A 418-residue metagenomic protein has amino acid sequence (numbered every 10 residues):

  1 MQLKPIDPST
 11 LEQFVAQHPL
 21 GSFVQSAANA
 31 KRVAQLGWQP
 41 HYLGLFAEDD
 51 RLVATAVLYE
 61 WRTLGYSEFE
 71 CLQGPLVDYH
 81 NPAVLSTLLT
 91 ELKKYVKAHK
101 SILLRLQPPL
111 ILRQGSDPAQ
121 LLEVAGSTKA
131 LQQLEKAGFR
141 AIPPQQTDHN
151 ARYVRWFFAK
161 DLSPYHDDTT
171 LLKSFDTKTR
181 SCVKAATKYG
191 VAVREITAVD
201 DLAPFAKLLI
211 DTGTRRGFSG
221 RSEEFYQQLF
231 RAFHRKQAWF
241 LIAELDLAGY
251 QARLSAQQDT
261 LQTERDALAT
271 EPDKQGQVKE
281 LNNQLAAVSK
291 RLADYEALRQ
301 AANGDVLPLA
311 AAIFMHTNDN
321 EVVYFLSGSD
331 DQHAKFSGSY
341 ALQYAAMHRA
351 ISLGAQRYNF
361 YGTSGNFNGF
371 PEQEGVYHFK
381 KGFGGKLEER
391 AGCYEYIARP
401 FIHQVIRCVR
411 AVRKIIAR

Functional and structural regions predicted by a protein language model:
K4-D49, V53-G65, F139-A151, D161-A334: A conserved beta-strand-loop-helix scaffold within acyl/acetyltransferase catalytic domains
E12, Y42, A301, G362-R418: C-terminal catalytic domain of photolyase/cryptochrome flavoproteins, centering on the FAD-binding pocket
E48, G65, L76-S116, Q257-D294 (+1 more regions): Intrinsically disordered, low-complexity, positively biased terminal segments
Y66-N150, P308-A311, H316-F383: Acyl-donor binding region in acyl/amide transferases
L106, P144, I196, E223 (+2 more regions): Residue-level detector of family-conserved "landmark" positions at structurally sensitive sites
Q114, R152-Y153, P204, N368 (+1 more regions): Short secondary-structure boundary/hinge segments and terminal tails
P118-K129, R152-D168, D331, P400-R418: A short, hydrophobic/aromatic-rich structural module that often spans a beta strand with its adjoining loop
